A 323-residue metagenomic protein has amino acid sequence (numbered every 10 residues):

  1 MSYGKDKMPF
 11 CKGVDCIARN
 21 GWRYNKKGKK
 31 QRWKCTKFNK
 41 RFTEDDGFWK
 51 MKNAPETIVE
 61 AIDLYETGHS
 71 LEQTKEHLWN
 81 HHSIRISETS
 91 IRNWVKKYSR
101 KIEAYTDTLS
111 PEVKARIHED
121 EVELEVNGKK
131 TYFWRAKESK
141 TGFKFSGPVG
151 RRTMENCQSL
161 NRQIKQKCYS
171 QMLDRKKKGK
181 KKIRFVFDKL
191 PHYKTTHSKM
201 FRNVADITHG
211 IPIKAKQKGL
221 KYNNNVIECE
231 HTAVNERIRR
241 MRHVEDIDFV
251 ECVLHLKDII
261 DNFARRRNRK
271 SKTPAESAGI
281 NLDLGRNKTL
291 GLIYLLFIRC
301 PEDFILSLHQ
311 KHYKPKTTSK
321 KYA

Functional and structural regions predicted by a protein language model:
M8-K12, C35-F38: Short cysteine-rich clusters marking metal-coordination/redox-active sites
N20-E66, E112: Basic, short loop/linker segments at the boundary and entry of helix-turn-helix/winged-helix-like folds
K34, I84-R85, S90-K180: RNase H-like nuclease fold core
E72-I84: DNA-recognition alpha helix
D174-Y193: Acidic/histidine-rich, metal-coordinating catalytic segments
V204-N225: RNase H-like polynucleotidyl transferase catalytic core
N223-R269: Charged alpha-helix within mobile-element recombinases
E251-A323: C-terminal domain-tail junction helix/linker
